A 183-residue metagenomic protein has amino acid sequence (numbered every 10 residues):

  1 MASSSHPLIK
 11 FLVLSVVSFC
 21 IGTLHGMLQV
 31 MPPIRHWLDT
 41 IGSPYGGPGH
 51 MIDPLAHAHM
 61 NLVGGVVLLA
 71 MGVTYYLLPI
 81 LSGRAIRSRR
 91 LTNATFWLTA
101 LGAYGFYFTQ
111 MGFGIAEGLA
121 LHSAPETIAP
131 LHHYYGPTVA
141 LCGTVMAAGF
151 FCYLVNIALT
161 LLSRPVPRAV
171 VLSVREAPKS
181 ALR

Functional and structural regions predicted by a protein language model:
M1-R183: Hydrophobic alpha-helical transmembrane segments of multi-pass integral membrane proteins
